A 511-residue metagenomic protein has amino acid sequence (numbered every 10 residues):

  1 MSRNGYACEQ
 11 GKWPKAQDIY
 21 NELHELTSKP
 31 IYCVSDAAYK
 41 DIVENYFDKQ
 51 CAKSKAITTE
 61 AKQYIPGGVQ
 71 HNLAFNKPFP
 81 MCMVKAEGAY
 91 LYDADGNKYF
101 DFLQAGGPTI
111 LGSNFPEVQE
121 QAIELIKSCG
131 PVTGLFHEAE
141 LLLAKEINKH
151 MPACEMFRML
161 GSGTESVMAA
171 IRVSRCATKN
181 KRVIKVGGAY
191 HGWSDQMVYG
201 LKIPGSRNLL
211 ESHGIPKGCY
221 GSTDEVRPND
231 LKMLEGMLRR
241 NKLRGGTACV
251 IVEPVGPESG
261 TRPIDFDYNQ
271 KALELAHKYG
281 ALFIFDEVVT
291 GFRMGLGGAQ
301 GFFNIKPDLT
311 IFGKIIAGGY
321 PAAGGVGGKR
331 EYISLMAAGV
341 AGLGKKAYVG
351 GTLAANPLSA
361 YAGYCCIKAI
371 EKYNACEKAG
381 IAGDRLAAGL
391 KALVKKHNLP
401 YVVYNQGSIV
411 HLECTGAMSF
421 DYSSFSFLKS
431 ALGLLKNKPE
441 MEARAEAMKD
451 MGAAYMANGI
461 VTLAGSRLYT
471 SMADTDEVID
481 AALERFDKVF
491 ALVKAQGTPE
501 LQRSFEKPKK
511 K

Functional and structural regions predicted by a protein language model:
S2-K511: Conserved N-terminal phosphate-binding loop of PLP-dependent enzymes in the Aspartate aminotransferase
